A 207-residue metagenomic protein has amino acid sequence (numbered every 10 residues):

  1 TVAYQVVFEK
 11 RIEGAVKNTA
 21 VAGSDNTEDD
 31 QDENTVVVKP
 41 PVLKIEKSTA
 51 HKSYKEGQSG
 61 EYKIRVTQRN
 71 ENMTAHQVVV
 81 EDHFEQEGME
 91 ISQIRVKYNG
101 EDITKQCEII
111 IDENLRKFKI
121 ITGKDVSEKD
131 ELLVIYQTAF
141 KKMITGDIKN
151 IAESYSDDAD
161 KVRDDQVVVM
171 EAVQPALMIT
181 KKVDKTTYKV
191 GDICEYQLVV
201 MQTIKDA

Functional and structural regions predicted by a protein language model:
T1-A207: Exported/extracytosolic protein signature
